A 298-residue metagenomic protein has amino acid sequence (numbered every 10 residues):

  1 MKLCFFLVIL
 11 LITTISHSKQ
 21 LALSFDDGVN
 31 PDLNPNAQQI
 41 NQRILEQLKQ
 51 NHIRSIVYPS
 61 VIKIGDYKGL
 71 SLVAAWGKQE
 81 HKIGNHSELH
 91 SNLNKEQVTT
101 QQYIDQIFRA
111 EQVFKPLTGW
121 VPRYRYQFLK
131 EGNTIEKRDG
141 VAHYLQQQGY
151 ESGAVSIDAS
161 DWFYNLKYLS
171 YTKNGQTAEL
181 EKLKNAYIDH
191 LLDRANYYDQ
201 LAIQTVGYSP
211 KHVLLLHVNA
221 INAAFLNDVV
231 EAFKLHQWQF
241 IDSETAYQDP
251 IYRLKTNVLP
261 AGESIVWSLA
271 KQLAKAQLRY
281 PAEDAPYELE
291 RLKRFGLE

Functional and structural regions predicted by a protein language model:
M1-V8: Sec-dependent signal peptide recognition, specifically the positively charged N-region followed immediately by
S18-T134, L214-L215, A232: Active-site beta->alpha N-cap acidic-glycine motif
L33-N36, S91-P116, T134-Q148, S156-Y208 (+1 more regions): Alpha-helical scaffold elements lining the catalytic groove of polysaccharide deacetylases
H52, G65, A154, Y208 (+1 more regions): C-terminal domain-boundary segment and adjacent tail
S71-L72, G140-V141, D228-V229: A short acidic, amphipathic alpha-helical/loop segment
H81-H86, Y150-I157: Non-cysteine beta-strand/loop elements that form the S-adenosyl-L-methionine
K82-L89, R109-T118, Q176-N196, S264-D284 (+1 more regions): Short, basic, helix/turn surface patches
